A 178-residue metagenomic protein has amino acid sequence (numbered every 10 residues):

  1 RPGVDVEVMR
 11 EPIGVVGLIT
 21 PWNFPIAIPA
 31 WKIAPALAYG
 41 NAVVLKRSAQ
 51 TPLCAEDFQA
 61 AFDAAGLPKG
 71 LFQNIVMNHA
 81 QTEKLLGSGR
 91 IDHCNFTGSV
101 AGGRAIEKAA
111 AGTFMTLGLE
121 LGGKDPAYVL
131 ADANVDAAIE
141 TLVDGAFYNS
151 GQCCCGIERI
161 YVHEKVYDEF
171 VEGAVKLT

Functional and structural regions predicted by a protein language model:
R1-I33, L67, L71-Q73: N-terminal Rossmann NAD(P)-binding subdomain characteristic of aldehyde/semialdehyde dehydrogenases
V4, R10-V15, Y39-N41, P68-G70 (+4 more regions): Short coil/turn connectors at secondary-structure junctions
D5-V6, Q73-D92: A structured beta-alpha segment of the ubiquitous adenosine-cofactor-binding alpha/beta core
I19, N78, T97: Conserved residues at the C-terminal ends of beta-strands
F24, Q50-L53, H79-Q81, V100-G102 (+1 more regions): Short alpha-helical
P29-Q81: PLP-dependent aminotransferase-like
H93, A101-T178: ALDH superfamily catalytic-core signature
